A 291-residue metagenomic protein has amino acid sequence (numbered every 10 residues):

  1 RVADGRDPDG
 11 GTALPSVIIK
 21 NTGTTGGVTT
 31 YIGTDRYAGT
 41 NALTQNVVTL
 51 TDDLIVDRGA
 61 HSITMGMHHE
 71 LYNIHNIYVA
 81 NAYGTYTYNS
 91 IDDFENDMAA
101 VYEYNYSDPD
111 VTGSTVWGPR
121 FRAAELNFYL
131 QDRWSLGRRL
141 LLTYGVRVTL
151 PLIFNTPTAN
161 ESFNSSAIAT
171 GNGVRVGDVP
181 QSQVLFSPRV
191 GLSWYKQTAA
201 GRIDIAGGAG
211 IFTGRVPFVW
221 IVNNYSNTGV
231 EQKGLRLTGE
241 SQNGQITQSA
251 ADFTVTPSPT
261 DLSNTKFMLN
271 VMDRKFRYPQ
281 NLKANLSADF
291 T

Functional and structural regions predicted by a protein language model:
R1-T291: Short acidic-glycine motifs
